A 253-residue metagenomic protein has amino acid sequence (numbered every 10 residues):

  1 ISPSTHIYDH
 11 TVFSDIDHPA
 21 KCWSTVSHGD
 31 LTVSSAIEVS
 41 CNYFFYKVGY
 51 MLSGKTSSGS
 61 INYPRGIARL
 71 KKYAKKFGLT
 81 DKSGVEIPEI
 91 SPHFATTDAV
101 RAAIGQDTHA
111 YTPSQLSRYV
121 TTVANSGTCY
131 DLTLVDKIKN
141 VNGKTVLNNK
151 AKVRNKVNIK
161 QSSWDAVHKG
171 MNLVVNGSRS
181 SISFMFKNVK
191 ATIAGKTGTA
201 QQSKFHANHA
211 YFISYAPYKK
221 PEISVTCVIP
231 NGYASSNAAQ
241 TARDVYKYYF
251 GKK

Functional and structural regions predicted by a protein language model:
I1-I229: Beta-lactam-recognizing serine transpeptidase/beta-lactamase-like catalytic domain environment
T112-R118, N237-D244: Short amphipathic alpha-helical face segments that pack within enzyme cores and frequently flank/anchor catalytic
T145-L147, A151-K152, R243-K253: Short, gly/Ser/Thr-rich active-site loops of penicillin-recognizing serine hydrolases
V157-K160, A234-A239: A short, polar/proline- and glycine-enriched secondary-structure boundary/capping micro-motif
